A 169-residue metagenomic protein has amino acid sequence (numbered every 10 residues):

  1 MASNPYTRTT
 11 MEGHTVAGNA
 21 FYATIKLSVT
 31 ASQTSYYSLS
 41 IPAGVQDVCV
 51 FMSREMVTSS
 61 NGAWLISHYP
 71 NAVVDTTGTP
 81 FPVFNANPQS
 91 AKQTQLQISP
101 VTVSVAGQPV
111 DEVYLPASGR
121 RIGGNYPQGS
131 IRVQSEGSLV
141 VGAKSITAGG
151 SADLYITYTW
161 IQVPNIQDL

Functional and structural regions predicted by a protein language model:
A2-L169: Beta-strand-centric surfaces of beta-sandwich/beta-rich domains
